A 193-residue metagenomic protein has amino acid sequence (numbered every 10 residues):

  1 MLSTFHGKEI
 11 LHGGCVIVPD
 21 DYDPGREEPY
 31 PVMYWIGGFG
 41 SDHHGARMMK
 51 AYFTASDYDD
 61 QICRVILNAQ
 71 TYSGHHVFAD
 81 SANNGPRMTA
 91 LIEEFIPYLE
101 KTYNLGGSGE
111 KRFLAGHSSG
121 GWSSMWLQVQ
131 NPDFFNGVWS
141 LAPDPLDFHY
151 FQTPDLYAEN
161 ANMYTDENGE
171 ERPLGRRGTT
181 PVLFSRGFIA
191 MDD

Functional and structural regions predicted by a protein language model:
M1-D193: Non-catalytic cap/lid and distal C-terminal segments of serine-dependent acyl enzymes
